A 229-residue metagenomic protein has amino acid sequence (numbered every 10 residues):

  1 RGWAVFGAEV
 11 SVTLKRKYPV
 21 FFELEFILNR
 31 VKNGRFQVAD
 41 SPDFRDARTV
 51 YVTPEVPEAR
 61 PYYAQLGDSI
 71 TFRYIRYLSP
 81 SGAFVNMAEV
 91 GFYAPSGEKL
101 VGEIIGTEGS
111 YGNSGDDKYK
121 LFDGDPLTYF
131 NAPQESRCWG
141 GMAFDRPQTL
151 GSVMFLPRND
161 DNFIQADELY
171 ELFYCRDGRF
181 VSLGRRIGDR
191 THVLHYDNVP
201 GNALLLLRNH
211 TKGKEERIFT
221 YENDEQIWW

Functional and structural regions predicted by a protein language model:
R1-T71, G82-S152, L156-Q165, V199-P200 (+1 more regions): Disordered, acidic Ser/Thr/Pro-rich linker "stalks" and the adjacent N-terminal cap of the next globular domain
T53-V56, G184-G188: Short beta-strand segments within Ig-like beta-sandwich modules, predominantly Fibronectin type-III
Y63, T191-H195: Short, surface-exposed beta-strand/beta-hairpin micro-motifs centered on an aromatic residue
R76-L78, L206: Extracellular recognition modules
D167-L169: Glycine-centered loop/turn motifs
V193, L204-L206: Divalent-metal-activated hydrolytic enzyme cores
